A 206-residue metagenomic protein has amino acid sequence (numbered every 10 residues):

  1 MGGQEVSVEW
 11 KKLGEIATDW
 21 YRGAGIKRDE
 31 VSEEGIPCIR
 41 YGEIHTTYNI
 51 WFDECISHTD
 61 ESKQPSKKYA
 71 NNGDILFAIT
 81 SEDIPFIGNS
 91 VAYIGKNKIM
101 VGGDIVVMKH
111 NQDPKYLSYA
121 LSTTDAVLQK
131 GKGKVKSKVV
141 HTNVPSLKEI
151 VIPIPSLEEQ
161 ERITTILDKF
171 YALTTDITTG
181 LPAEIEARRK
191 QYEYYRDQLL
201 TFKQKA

Functional and structural regions predicted by a protein language model:
G2-G23, E184, K190, Y195: Non-catalytic DNA-recognition/assembly elements of restriction-modification systems
Q4, K27-R28, S66, K96: Short, conserved secondary-structure segments in the cores of folded domains
V8-L13, I36, A70, D74-L76 (+3 more regions): Short, structured motif recognition centered on aromatic/hydrophobic residues
G14-K27, E43-N72: Sequence-specific dsDNA recognition surfaces
R40, P65-T124: A short beta-sheet element
G95-I99, Y171, L181-D197: Short amphipathic alpha-helical linker/capping segments at the junctions of internal repeats and modular domains
K98-D104, V135-S156: A short glycine-rich beta-alpha junction/loop motif
